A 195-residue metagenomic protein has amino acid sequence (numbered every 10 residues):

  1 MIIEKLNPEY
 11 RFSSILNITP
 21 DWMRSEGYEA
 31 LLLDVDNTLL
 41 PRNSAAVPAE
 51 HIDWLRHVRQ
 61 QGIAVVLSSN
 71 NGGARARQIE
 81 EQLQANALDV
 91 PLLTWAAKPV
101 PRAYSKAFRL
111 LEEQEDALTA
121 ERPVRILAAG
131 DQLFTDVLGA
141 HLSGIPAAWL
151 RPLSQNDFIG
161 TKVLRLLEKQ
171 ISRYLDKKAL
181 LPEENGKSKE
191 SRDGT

Functional and structural regions predicted by a protein language model:
I2-L33, L40-A45, I52, R56-T195: Asp-based, Mg2+/Mn2+-dependent phosphohydrolase catalytic module
